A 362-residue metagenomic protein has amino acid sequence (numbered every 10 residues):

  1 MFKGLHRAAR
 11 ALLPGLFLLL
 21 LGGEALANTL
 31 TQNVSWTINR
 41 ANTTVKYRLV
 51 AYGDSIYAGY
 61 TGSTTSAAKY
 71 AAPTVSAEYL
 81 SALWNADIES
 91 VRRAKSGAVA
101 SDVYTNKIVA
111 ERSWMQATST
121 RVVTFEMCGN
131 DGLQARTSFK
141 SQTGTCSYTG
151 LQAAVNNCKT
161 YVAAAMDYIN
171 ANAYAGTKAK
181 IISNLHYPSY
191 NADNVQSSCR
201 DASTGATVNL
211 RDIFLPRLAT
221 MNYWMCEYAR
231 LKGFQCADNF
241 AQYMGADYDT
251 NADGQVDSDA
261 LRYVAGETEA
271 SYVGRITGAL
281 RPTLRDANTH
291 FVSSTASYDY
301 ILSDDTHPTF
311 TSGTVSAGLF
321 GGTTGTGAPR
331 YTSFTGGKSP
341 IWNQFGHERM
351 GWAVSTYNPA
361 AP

Functional and structural regions predicted by a protein language model:
F2-L13: Bacterial N-terminal signal peptides that target proteins for export
A11-L21: Bacterial N-terminal signal peptides
G23-A27: Sec/Tat signal peptide C-region and signal peptidase I cleavage site
N28-A94: Serine-esterase "nucleophile elbow" of acetyl-processing enzymes
N33-S35, V103-M115: Alpha-helical scaffolding within the catalytic cores of extracellular/periplasmic polymer-degrading hydrolases
S90-T105: Functional beta-strand-loop-alpha-helix junction segments that form "active/interaction loops" within catalytic
V109-D305: Alpha-helical cap/lid subdomain in secreted, periplasmic, or secretory-pathway luminal O-acyl-processing enzymes
A265-P362: Histidine-centered active-site loop/cap adjacent to the catalytic His in serine esterases/O-acetyl transfer systems
